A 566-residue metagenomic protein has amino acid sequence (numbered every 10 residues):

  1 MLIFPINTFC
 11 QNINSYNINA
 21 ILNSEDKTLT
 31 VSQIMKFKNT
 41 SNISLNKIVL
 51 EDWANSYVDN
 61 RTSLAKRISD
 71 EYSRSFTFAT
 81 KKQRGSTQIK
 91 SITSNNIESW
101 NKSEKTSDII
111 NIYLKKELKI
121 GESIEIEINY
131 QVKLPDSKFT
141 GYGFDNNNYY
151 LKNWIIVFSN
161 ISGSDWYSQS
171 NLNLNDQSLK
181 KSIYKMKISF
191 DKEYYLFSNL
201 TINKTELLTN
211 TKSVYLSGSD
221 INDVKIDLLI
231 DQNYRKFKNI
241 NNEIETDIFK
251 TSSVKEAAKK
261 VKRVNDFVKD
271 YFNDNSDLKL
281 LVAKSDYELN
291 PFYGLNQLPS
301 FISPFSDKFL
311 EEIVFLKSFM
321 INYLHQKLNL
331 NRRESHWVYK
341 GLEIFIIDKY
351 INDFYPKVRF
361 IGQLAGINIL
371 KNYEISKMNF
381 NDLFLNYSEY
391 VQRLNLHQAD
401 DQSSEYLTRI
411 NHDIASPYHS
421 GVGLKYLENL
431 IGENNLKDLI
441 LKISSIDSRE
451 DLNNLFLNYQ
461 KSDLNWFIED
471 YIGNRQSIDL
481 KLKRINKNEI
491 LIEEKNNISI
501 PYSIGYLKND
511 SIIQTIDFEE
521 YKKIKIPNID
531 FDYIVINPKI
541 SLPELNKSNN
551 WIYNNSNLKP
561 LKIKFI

Functional and structural regions predicted by a protein language model:
F9-T30, N42, I155, N465-W466: N-terminal, polar/Ser/Thr-rich
T28-T62, R67-S75: Ligand-binding face of N-terminal immunoglobulin V-set domains in extracellular IgSF glycoproteins
V58-L114, S137-Y142, T201-T209, L281 (+2 more regions): Solvent-exposed beta-strand/loop surfaces of large extracellular or lumenal domains
Y72-S91, E104, D108, E127-D227 (+1 more regions): Extended, low-hydrophobicity, Ser/Thr/Pro/Gly-biased non-transmembrane segments
M186, R235-V338, L342-Y350, E544: Juxtacatalytic substrate-recognition/specificity segment
F197, L280, N435, L464-F467 (+2 more regions): Beta-strand-rich binding/interaction modules
E334, K340-V422: Acidic/His/Gly-enriched intrinsically disordered linker/tail segments that often contain short helix/coil "MoRF-like"
S404-I485: Amphipathic alpha-helical substructures
